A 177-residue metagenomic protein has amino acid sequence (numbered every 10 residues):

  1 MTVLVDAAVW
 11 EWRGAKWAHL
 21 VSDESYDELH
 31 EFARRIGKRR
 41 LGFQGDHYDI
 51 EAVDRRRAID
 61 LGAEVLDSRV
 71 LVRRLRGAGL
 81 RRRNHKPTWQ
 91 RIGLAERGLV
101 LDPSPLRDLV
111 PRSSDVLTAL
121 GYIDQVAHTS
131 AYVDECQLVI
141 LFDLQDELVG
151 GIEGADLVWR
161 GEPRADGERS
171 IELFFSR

Functional and structural regions predicted by a protein language model:
M1-G14, E24-E28, E64, R69-R177: Intrinsic disorder/low-complexity detector
W12, K16-L66, L71: Basic nucleic-acid-binding interfaces
